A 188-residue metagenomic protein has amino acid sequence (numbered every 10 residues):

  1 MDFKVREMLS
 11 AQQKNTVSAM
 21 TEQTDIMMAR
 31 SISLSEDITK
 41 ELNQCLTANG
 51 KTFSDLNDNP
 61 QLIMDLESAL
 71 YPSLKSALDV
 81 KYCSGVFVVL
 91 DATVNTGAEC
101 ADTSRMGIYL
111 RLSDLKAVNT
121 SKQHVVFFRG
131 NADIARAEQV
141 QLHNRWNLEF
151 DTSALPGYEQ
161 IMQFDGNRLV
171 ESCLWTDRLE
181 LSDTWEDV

Functional and structural regions predicted by a protein language model:
M1-K75, D79-S84: Juxtamembrane extracytoplasmic/periplasmic/luminal helical "stalk" adjacent to the first N-terminal
N15, N43, N49, N57-N59 (+5 more regions): Detector for Asparagine
G85-V94: Short hydrophobic alpha-helical segments used for membrane anchoring or interfacial signaling
N95-G130: Amphipathic coiled-coil signal-relay and dimerization helices
D133-V188: Extracytoplasmic/periplasmic ligand-binding sensor regions of membrane-associated signaling proteins
